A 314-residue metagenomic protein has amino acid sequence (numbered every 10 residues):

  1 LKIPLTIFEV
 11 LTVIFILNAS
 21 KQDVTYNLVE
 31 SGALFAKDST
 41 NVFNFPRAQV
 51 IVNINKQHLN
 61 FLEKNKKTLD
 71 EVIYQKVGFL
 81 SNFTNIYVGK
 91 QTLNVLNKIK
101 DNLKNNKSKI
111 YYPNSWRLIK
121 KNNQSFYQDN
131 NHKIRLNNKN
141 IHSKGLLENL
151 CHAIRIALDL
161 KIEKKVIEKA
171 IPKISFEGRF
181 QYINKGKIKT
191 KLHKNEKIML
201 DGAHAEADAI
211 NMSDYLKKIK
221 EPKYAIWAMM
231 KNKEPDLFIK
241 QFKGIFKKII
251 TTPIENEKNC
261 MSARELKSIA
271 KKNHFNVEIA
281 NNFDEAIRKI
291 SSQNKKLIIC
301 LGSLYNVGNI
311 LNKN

Functional and structural regions predicted by a protein language model:
K2-A36: Phosphate-binding/switch loop-helix module in NTP-utilizing enzymes
L11, A36, V95-K98, D208-N211 (+3 more regions): Phosphate- and divalent-cation-binding pockets in alpha/beta enzyme and binding domains that engage nucleotide-derived
K21-E30, P46-K169: Acidic, Mg2+-coordinating active-site environments of NTP-dependent enzymes
Y26, K37-V50, N55-Q57, E71 (+1 more regions): Nucleotide phosphate-binding/pyrophosphate-handling subdomain across enzymes that bind or process nucleotide phosphates
N41-P46, E63-K67, K100-L103, S213-Y215 (+3 more regions): Short, glycine/charged-enriched secondary-structure capping and boundary segments
I86-Y87, K223-A228, K248-T252, L297-I299: Short glycine-rich phosphate-binding loop at a beta-alpha junction
T92-K100, N105-I110, N122, K194-I198 (+1 more regions): C-terminal helical cap/extension that packs against the catalytic core of soluble nucleotide-cofactor enzymes
S303: Active-site-proximal loop/hinge segments that shape catalytic or ion-binding/gating pockets
